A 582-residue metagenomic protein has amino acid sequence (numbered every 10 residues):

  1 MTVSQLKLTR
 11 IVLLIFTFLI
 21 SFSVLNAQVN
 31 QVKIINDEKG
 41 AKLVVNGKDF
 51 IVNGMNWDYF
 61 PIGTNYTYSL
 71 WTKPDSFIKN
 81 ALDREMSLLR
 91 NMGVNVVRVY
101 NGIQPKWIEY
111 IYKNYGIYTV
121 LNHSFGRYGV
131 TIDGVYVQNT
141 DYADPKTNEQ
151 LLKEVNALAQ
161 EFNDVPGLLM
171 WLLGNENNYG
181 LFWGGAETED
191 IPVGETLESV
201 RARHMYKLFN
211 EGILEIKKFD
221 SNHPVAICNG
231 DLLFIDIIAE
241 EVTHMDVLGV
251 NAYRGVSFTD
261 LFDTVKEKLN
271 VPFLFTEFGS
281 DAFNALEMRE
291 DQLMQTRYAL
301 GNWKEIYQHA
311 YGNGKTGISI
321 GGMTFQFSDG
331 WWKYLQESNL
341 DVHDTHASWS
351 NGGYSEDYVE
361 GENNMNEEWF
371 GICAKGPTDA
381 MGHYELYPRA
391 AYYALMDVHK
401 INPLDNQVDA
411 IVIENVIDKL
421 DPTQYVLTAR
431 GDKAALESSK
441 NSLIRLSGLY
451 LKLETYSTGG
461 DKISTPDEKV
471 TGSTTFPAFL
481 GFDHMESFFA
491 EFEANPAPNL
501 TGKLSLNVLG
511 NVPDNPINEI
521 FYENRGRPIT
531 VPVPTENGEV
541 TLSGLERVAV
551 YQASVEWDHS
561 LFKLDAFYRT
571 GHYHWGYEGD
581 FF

Functional and structural regions predicted by a protein language model:
M1-L13: Bacterial N-terminal signal peptides that target proteins for export
V12-S23: Bacterial N-terminal signal peptides
L25-A27: Boundary at the C-terminal end of the N-terminal hydrophobic targeting segment
E38, V44, K48-L248, F258 (+1 more regions): Active-site mouth of glycoside hydrolases
V130-V137, L181-I191, L269-H309, I318-I320 (+1 more regions): Active-site clefts of carbohydrate-active enzymes
F325-L443: Aromatic-rich peripheral "rim/lid" segments of glycoside hydrolase catalytic domains that contact and position glycan
K433-L480: Short glycine/proline- and aromatic-enriched beta-strand/turn motifs that initiate or cap beta-hairpins
K462-F582: Outer-membrane beta-barrel channel domains
